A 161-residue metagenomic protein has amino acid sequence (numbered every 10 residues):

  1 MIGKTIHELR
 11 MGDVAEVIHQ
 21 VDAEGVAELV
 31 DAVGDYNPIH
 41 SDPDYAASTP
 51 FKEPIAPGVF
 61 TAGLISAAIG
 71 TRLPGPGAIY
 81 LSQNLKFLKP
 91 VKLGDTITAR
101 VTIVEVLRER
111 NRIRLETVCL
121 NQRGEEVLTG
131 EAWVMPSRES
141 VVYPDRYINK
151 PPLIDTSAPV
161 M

Functional and structural regions predicted by a protein language model:
M1-A78, V141-M161: Hot-dog-fold acyl-thioester-processing enzymes
I2-M11, K92-M161: HotDog/MaoC-like acyl-thioester-processing domains
E16-Q20, K86, W133-M135: Generic structural detector for well-ordered beta-strands
R72-V101: Mid-chain, well-packed structural core segment of small domains
